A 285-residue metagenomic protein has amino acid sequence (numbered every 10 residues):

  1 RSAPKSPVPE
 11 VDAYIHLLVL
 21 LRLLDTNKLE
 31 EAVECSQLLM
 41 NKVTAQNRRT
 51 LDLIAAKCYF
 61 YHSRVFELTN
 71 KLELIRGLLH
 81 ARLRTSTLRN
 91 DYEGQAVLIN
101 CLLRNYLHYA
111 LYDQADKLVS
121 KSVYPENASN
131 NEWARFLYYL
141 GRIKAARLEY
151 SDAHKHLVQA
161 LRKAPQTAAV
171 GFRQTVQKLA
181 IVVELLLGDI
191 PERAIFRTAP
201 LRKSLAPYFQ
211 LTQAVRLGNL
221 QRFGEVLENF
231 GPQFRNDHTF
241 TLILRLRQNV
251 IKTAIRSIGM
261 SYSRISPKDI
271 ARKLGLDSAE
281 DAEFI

Functional and structural regions predicted by a protein language model:
P9-T26, A56-L68, N100-R104: Non-membrane alpha-helical segments in proteins
Q37-N47, H80-L88, V119-E126, V158-Q166: Amphipathic alpha-helical segments of tetratricopeptide repeats
E132-I285: Alpha-helical scaffold segments of alpha-solenoid architecture
